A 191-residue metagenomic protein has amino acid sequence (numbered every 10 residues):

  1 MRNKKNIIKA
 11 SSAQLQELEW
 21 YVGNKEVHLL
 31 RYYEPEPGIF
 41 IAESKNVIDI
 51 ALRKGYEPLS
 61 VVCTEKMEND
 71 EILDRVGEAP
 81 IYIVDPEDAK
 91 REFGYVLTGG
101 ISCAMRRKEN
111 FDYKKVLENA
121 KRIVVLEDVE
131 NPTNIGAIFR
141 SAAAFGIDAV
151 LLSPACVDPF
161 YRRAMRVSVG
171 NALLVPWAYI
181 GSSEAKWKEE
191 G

Functional and structural regions predicted by a protein language model:
M1-M67, C156-V157: Boundary-proximal intrinsically disordered activation/regulatory segments immediately upstream of a helical core
N6-S12, I81-D85, V175-K186: Short acidic-hydrophobic, aromatic-tinged amphipathic segments that line or gate anion-handling sites
E36-I39, E57-V61, A79, A149-V150 (+2 more regions): Short active-site oxyanion
I41, V62, S102-A104, I123-V125 (+1 more regions): Structural motif
R53, N110-G191: RNA substrate-binding interface of SAM-dependent RNA methyltransferases
E68-E78: Short, aromatic/basic amphipathic alpha-helical patches
V76-I101: Glycine/small-residue-rich loop that forms an oxyanion/phosphate-binding "nest" at active or ligand-binding sites
G100-F111: Short, structured interface segments
